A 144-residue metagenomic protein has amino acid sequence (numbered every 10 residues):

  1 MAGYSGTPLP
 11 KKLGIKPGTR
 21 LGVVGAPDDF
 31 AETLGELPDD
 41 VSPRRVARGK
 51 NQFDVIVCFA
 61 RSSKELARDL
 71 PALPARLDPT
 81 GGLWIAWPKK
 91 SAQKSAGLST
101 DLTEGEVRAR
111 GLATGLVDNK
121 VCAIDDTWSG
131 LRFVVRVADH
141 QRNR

Functional and structural regions predicted by a protein language model:
M1-R144: S-adenosyl-L-methionine-dependent methyltransferase catalytic core, i.e., the SAM/SAH-binding region
